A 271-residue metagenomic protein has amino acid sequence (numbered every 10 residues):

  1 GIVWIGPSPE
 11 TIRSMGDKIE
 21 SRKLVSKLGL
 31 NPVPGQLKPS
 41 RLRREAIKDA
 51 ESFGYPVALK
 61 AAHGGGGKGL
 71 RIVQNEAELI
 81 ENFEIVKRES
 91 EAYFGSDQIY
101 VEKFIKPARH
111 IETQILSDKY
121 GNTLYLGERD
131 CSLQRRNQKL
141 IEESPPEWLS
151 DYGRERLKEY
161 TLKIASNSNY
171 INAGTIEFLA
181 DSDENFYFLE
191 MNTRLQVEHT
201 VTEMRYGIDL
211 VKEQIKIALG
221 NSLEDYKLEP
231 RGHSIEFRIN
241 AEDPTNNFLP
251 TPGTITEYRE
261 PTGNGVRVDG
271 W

Functional and structural regions predicted by a protein language model:
G1-D17, N31-K38: A short, GP-enriched loop/loop-strand-helix hinge that lies immediately N-terminal to, or at the N-terminal rim
I2, G6, K27-G29, F53-P56 (+3 more regions): ATP-dependent carboxylate activation and anion-phosphoryl transfer catalytic cores that bind Mg-ATP to form
T11, K38-S40, G64, F178-L179: Conserved beta-strand edge residues that scaffold enzyme active sites
E20-P39, E147-L149: Conserved thiamine diphosphate
L24, E45, D49-S52: Gly/Ser/Thr-enriched, mixed-charge loops and adjacent short helices that form phosphate/oxyanion-binding elements
K38-R43, K106-A108: Short acidic loop-to-helix transition motifs that present clustered carboxylates
L42-A46, E78: Short acidic active-site motifs
